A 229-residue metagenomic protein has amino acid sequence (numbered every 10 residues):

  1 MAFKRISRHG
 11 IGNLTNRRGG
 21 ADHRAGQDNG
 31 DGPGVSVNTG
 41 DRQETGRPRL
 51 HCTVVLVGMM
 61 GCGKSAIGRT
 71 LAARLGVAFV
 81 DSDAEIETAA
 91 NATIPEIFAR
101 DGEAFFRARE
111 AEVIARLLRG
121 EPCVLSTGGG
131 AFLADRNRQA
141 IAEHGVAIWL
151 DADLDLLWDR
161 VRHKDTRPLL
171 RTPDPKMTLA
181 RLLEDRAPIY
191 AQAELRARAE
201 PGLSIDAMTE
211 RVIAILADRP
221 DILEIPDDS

Functional and structural regions predicted by a protein language model:
A2-R18, H23-R24, P33-R49, T70 (+2 more regions): NTP-dependent small-molecule kinase module
L56: Hydrophobic anchor at the beta1->P-loop junction of P-loop NTPases
M59: P-loop (Walker A) phosphate-binding loop of NTP-binding proteins
K64: Conserved lysine of the Walker
I67: Hydrophobic positions on the alpha1 helix immediately C-terminal to the Walker A/P-loop
D81-A142, T166-R167: ATP-dependent small-molecule kinase phosphotransfer cores that center on conserved nucleotide phosphate-binding segments
G129-A131, D153-D155, G202-L203: Short glycine-rich anion-binding loops that position phosphate/pyrophosphate groups of nucleotides and phosphorylated
E143-P188: A glycine- and Lys/Arg-enriched "phosphate-lid" helix/loop adjacent to the NTP-binding pocket of small-molecule kinases
